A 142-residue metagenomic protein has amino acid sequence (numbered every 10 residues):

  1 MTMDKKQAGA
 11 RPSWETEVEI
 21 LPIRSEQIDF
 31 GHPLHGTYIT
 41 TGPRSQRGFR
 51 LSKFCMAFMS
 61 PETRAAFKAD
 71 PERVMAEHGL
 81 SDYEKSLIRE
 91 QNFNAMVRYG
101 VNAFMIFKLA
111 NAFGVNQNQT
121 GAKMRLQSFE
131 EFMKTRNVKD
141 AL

Functional and structural regions predicted by a protein language model:
T2-L142: Charged, low-complexity intrinsically disordered segments
